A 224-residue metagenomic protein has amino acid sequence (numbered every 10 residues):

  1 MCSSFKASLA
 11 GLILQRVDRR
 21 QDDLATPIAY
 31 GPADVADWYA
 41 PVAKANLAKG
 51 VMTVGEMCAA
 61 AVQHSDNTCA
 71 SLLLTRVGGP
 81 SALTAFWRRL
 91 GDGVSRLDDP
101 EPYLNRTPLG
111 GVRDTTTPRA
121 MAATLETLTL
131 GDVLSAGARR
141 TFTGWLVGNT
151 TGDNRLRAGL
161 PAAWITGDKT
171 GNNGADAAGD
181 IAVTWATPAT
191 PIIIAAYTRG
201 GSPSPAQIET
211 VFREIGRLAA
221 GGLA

Functional and structural regions predicted by a protein language model:
M1-Y30, A61, I194: Active-site SXXK
C2, A60, L72, V94-R96 (+1 more regions): Structural recognition of the beta-strand scaffold that forms the well-ordered cores of secreted hydrolase catalytic
C2-S4, D23-A25, W87, D92 (+5 more regions): Extracytoplasmic
A10, L14, A25, G55-A59 (+7 more regions): Extracytoplasmic/secreted envelope proteins and their assembly/folding machinery, especially bacterial periplasmic
Q15-R16, A33-V35, P102, A186 (+1 more regions): Solvent-exposed coil/turn segments that connect beta secondary-structure elements in extracytoplasmic/periplasmic
V35-L72, P80: Conserved catalytic neighborhood of penicillin-recognizing serine enzymes
G50, S71-L130: Mid-domain, small-residue-enriched loop/turn segments at the edges of structured enzyme/sensor domains
R76, P80, A123-D153, G159-I165 (+1 more regions): Structured C-terminal helix/loop/strand segments within mature extracytoplasmic catalytic/sensor domains
